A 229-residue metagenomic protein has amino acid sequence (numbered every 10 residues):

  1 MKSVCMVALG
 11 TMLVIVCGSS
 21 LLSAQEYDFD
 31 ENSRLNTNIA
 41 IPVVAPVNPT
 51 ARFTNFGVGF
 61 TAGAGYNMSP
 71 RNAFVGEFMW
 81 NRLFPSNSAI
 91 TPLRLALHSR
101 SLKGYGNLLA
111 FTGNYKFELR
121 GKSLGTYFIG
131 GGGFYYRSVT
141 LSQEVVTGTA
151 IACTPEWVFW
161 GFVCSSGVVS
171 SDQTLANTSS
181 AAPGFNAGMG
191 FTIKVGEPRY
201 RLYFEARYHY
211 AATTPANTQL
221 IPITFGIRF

Functional and structural regions predicted by a protein language model:
M1-L9: Bacterial N-terminal signal peptides that target proteins for export
V14-N38: Outer-membrane beta-barrel biogenesis signature
Q25-Y27, I41-V43, V58, G63-I151 (+2 more regions): Gram-negative (and chloroplast) outer-membrane scaffold detector with strong preference for beta-barrel transmembrane
S33, T54-V58, Y105-F111, L124 (+2 more regions): Residues that define the transmembrane beta-barrel architecture of outer-membrane proteins
N36-N38, A73-V75, Y127-I129, R201-E205 (+1 more regions): Residue-level detector of the transmembrane beta-barrel scaffold of outer-membrane proteins
N38-V44, S88-L97, V163-D172, Y200-A206: Flexible, solvent-exposed coil segments and beta strand-coil junctions, predominantly the extracellular/periplasmic
P46-T50, A96-K103, S171-N177, H209-T213: Extracellular loop and loop/strand-boundary signature of outer-membrane beta-barrel proteins
L83-P85, N177, G190-F229: Predominantly the C-terminal beta-signal and adjacent terminal strand-loop region of outer-membrane beta-barrel
